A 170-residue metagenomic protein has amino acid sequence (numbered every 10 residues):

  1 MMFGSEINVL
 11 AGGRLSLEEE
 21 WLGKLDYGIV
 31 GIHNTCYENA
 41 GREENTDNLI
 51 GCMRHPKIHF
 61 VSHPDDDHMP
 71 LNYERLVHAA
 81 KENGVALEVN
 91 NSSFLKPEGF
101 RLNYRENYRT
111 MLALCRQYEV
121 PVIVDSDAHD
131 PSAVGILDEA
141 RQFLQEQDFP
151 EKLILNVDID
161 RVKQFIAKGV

Functional and structural regions predicted by a protein language model:
M1-V89, Q145-Q147, L153-I154, R161-V170: Extended substrate/RNA-proximal surfaces in nucleic-acid metabolism proteins
N34, F60-S62, L95-P97, V124-D127: A short, structure-level motif marking secondary-structure boundaries and short turns
M53-R54, C115-V120: Short hydrophobic "helix-edge" motifs at membrane interfaces and signal-peptide entry regions
P70-H78, L95-L114, P131-Q145, F165-I166: Histidine/acidic-residue-rich catalytic or RNA/ligand-binding cores of hydrolases and nuclease-related proteins
V89-N91, V124-S126, D158: Active-site proximal loops enriched in glycine and acidic residues that flank catalytic Cys/His/Asp and coordinate
S92, L112, E119, D125: C-terminal active-site rim and adjoining tail of enzyme catalytic domains
V120-V134, I154: Short acidic/histidine-rich active-site segments
